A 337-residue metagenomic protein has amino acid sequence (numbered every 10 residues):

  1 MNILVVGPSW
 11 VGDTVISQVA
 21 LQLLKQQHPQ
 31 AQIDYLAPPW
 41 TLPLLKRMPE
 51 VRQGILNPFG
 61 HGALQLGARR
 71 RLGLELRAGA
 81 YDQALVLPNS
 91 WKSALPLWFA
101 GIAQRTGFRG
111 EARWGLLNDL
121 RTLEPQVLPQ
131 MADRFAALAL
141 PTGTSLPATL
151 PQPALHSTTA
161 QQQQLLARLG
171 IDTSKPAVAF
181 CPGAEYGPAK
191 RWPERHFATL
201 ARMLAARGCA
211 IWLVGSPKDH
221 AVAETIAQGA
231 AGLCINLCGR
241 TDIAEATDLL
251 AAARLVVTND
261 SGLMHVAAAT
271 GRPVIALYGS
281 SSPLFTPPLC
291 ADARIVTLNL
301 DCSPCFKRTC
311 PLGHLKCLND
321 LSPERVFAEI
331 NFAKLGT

Functional and structural regions predicted by a protein language model:
M1-T337: Catalytic machinery of carbohydrate-active enzymes, primarily nucleotide-sugar-dependent glycosyltransferases
